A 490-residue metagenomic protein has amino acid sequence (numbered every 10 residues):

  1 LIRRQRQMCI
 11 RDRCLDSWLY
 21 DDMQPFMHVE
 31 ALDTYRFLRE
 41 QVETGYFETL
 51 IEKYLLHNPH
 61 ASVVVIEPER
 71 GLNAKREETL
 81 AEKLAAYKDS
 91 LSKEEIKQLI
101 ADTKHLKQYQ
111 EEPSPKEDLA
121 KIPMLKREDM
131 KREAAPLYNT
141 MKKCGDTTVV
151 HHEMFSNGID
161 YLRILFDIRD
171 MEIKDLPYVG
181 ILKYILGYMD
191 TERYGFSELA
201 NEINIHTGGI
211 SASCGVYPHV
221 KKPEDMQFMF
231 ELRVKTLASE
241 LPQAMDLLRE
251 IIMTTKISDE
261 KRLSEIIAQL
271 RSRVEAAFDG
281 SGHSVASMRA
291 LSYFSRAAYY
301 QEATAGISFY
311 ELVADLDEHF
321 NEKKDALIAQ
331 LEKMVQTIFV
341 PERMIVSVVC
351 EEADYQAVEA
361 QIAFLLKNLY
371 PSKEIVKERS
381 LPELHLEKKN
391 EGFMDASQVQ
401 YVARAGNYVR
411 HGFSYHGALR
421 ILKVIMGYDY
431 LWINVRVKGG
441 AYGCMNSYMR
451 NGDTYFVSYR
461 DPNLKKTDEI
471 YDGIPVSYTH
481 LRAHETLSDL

Functional and structural regions predicted by a protein language model:
I2-R6, H480-A483, L487-L490: Single conserved hydrophobic/aromatic residue that forms the stacking wall/gate of nucleotide- or nucleobase-binding
I10-Q24, H28, S90-G187, Q336 (+4 more regions): His/Glu-based metal-binding/catalytic segments typifying zinc-dependent metallopeptidases
S17-Y46, P136-M141, A290-R343: Histidine-acidic residue clusters that define the catalytic metal-binding segment of zinc metallopeptidase domains
K53-N58, S62: Extended, domain-scale alpha-helical bundle/helix-rich regions
P68-N73: Terminal amphipathic helices with adjacent charged low-complexity linkers/tails
E153-S156, Y217-K222, K389-R404, I433-D453 (+1 more regions): A glycine-rich, aromatic-flanked flexible loop/lid motif
M171-D246, I425-N434, K438, S447-Y448: M16/MPP (pitrilysin/insulinase) zinc-metallopeptidase core fold and M16-derived inactive scaffolds
A238-T254, S258-A303: C-terminal catalytic or substrate-handling cores of phosphate/nucleotide- and metal-cofactor-dependent proteins acting
